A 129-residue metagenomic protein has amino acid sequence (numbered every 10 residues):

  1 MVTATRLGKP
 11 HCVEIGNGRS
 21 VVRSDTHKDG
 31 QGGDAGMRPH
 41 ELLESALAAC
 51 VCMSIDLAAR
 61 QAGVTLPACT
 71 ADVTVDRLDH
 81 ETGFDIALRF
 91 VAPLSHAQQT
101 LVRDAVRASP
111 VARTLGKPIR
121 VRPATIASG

Functional and structural regions predicted by a protein language model:
M1-S45, M53-G129: Extended beta-strand/beta-hairpin segments
